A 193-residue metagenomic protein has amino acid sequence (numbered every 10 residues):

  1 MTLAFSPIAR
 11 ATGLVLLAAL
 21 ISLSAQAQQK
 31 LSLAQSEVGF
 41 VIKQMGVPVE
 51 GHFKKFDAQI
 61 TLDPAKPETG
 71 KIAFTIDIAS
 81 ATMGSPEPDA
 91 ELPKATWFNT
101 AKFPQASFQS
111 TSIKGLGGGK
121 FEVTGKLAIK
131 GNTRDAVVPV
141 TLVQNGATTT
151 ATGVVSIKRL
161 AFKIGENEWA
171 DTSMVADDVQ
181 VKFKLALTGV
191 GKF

Functional and structural regions predicted by a protein language model:
M1-G13: Bacterial N-terminal signal peptides that target proteins for export
T2-F5, S22, F193: N-terminal targeting/secretion presequences
A11-S22: Bacterial N-terminal signal peptides
A25-F193: Low-complexity, acidic/polar, glycine-enriched regions of mature
